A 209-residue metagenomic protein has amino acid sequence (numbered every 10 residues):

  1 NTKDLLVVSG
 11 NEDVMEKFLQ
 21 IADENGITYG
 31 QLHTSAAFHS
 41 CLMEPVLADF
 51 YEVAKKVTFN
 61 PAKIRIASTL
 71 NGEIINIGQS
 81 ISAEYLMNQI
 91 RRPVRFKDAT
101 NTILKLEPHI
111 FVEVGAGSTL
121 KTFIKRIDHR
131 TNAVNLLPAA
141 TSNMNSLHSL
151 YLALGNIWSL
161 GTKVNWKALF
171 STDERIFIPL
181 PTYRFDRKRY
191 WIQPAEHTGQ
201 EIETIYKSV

Functional and structural regions predicted by a protein language model:
N1-T2, E107: Residue-level recognition of beta-strand termini and adjacent short loop/turns
T2, S35, N71-G72, A116-G117 (+1 more regions): Short glycine-rich anion-binding loops that position phosphate/pyrophosphate groups of nucleotides and phosphorylated
D4-S9: A generic structural motif
G10-M15: Helix N-cap motif at beta-to-alpha junctions
K17-F18, A99: Hydrophobic side chains in well-ordered alpha-helices
D23-E113, N143, L147-L152, N156-L160 (+1 more regions): Acyltransferase
M87-V209: Flexible, low-complexity segments
